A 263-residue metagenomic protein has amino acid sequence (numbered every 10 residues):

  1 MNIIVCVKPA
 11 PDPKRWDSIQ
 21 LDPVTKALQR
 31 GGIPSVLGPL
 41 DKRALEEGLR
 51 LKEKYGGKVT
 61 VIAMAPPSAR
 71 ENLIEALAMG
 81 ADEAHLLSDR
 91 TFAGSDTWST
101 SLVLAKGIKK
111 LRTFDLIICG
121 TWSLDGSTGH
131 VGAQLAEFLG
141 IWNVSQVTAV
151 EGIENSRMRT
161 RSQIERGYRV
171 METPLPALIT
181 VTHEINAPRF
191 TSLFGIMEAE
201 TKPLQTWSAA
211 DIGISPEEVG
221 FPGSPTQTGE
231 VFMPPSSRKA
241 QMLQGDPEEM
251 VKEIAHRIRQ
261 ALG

Functional and structural regions predicted by a protein language model:
M1-G263: N-terminal glycine-rich FAD/FM-binding segment characteristic of electron-transfer flavoproteins
